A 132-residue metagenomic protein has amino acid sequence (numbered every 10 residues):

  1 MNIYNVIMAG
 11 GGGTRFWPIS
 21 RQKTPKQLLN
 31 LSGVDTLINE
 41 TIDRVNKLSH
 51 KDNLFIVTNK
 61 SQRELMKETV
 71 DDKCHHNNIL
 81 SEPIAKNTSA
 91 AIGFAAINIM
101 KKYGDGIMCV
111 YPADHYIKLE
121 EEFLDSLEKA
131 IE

Functional and structural regions predicted by a protein language model:
M1-I7, R15-P18, Q22, G33-P112 (+2 more regions): Conserved N-terminal catalytic core of the sugar/cofactor nucleotidyltransferase
I131-E132: Conserved donor NDP-sugar-binding/catalytic core segment of glycosyltransferases
